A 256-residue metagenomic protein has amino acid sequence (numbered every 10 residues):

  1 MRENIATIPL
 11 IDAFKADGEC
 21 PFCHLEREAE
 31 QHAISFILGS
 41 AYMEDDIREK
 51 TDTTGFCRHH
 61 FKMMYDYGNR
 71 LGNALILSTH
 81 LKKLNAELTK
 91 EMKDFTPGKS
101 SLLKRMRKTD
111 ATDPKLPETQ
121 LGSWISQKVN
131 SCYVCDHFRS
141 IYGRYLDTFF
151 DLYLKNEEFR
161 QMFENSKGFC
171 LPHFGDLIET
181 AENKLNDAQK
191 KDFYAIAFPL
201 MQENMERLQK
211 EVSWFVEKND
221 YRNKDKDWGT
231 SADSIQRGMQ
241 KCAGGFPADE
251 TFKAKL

Functional and structural regions predicted by a protein language model:
M1-G168, P172-L256: Intrinsically disordered, low-complexity regulatory regions of eukaryotic proteins
